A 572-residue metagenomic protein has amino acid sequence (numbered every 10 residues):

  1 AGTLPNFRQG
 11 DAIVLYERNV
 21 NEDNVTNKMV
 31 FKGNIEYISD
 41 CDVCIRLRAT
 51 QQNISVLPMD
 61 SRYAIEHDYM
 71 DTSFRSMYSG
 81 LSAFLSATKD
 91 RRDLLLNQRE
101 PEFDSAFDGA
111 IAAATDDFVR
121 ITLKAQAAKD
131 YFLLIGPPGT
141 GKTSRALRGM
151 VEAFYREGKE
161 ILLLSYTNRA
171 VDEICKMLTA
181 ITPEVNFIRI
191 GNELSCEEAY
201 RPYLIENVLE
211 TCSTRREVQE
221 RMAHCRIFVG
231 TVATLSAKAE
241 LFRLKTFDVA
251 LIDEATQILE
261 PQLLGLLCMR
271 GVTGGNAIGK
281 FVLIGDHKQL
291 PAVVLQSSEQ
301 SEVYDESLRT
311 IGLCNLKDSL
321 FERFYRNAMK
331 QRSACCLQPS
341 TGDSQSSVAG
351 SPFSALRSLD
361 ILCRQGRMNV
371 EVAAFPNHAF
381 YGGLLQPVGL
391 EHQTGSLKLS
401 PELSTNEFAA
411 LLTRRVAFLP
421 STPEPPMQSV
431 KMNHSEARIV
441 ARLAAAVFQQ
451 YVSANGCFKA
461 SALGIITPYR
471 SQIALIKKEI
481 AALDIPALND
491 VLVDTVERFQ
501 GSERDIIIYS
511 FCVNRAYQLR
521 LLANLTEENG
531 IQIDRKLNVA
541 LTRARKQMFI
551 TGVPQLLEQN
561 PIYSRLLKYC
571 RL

Functional and structural regions predicted by a protein language model:
T3-A127, K176-T179, E184-V185, I190-N207 (+5 more regions): Pre-ATPase regulatory/linker segments immediately N-terminal to the P-loop/RecA-like helicase/translocase core
T122-Y131, A153-R156: Phosphate-binding P-loop
A128-M150: Walker A/P-loop
F132-G136, I161-L162, L463: Conserved beta-strand position immediately N-terminal to the Walker
T143-E157, E173-T179, C268-V272: Walker A/P-loop NTP-binding motif
R156, T167, A233-L235, L241 (+2 more regions): Conserved helicase motor core of SF1/SF2 NTP-dependent helicases
E160-M177, P468-S471: Conserved Walker A/P-loop ATP-binding site and its immediately adjacent core in helicase/helicase-like ATPase domains
R169-V171, C175-D248, Q262: Conserved helicase NTPase catalytic core signature
